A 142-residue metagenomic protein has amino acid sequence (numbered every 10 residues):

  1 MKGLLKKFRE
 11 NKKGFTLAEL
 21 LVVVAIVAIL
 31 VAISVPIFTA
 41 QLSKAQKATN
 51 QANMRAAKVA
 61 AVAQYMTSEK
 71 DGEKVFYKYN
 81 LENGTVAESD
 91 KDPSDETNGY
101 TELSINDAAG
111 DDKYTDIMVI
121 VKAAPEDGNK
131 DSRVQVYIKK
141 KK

Functional and structural regions predicted by a protein language model:
M1-F15: N-terminal leader/signal peptides at the extreme start of proteins
K6, L42-S43, E69-K70: Short, flexible helix-adjacent loops and helix caps
K12, T39-A56: Aliphatic-rich helix starts adjacent to a transmembrane/signal segment
K12-T39: N-terminal single-pass transmembrane signal-anchor helix
S34, Q41, A45, A61: Conserved alpha-helical elements of the SDR catalytic core
V59-L81: Alpha-helix exit/C-cap motif
E82-N83, D92-K142: Short, surface-exposed interaction loops/tails
